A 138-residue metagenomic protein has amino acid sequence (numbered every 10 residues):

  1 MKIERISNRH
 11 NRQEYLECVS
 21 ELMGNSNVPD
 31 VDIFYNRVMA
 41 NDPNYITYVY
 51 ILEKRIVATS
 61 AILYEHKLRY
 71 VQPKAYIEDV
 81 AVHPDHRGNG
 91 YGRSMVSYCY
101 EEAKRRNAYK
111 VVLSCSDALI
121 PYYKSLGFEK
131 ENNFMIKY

Functional and structural regions predicted by a protein language model:
M1-I33: Short amphipathic alpha-helix that is part of the acyltransferase structural core
N27-T47: Active-site rim helix/loop that mediates acceptor-substrate recognition in acyltransferases
P43-N44, S60-Y70: A conserved beta-strand-loop-helix scaffold within acyl/acetyltransferase catalytic domains
V49, R55-Y64, Y76, A81: Conserved beta-strand in the GNAT
E65-I77, R87: A conserved beta-turn-beta hairpin within the catalytic core of GNAT-like acetyltransferases that forms part
H86, G90-Y98: Conserved acetyl-CoA pyrophosphate-binding loop and the N-cap/start of the following alpha-helix in GNAT-like
V96, A103-S116: Conserved GNAT acetyl-CoA-binding A-motif
V112-P121, I136-Y138: Conserved beta-strand-loop-alpha-helix junction that forms the acyl-donor binding cleft
